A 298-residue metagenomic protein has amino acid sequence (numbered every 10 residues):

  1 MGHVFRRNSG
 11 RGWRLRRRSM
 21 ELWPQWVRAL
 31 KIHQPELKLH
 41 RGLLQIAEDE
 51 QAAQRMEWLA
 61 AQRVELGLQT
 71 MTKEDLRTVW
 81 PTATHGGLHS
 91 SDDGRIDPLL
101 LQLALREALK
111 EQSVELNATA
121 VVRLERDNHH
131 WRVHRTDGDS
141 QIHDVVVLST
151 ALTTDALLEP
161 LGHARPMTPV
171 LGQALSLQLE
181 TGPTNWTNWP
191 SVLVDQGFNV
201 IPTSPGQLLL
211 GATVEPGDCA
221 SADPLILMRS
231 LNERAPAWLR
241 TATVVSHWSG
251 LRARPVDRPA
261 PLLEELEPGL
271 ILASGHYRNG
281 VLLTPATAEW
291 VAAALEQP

Functional and structural regions predicted by a protein language model:
M1-G2, Q34-L39, T150-P268: Active-site substrate-recognition segment that forms the wall of the catalytic cavity or substrate channel
M1-V79: Dinucleotide-binding Rossmann-like beta1-alpha1 core, especially the glycine-rich loop that anchors the ADP
R7, Q34-Q45, T70-Q112, T213-P216 (+1 more regions): Helix-loop-beta segment of a Rossmann-like dinucleotide-binding subdomain
Q69-M71, E115-T119, V245: General small-molecule cofactor/ligand-binding pocket signal
V79-H85, E125-R132, Q141, R254-A260 (+1 more regions): A short, glycine/Asx- and small/polar-enriched loop/turn that sits immediately N-terminal to a beta-strand
L88-D137, Q141, V145, S149 (+1 more regions): Helical element adjacent to the flavin cofactor pocket in flavoenzyme catalytic cores
P98, L239-P298: C-terminal catalytic lobe of FAD-dependent flavoproteins
R132-H134, L209, I271-L272: General beta-strand recognition
